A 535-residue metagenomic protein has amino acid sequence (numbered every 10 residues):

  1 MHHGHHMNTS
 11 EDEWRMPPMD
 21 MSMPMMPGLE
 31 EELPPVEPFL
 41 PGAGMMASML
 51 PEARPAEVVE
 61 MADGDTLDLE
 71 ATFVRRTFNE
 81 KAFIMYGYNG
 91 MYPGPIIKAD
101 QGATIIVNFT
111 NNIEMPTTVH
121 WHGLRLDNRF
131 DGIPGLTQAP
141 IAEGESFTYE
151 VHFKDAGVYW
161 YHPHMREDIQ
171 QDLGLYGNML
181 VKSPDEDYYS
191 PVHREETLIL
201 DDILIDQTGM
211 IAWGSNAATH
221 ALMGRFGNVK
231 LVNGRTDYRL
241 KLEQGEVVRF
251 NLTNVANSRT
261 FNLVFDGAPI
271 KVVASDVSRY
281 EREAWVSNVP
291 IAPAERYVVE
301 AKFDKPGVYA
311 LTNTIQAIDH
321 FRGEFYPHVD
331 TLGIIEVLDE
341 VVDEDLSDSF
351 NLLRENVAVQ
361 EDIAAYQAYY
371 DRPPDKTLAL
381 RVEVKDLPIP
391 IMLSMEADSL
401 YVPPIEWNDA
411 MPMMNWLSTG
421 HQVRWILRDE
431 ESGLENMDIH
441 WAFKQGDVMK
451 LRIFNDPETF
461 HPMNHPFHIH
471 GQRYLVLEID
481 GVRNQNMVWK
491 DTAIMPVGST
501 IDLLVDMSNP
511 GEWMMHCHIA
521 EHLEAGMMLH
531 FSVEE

Functional and structural regions predicted by a protein language model:
M1-D68, Q171-I205, E281-V448, R452-F460 (+2 more regions): Extended terminal and domain-junction accessory segments
L67-V181, R259-P290, Y309-P327, I391-V497 (+2 more regions): Histidine- and aromatic-enriched segments that form or immediately flank copper-ligand environments
N108, F250-N251, V299: Short catalytic-loop micro-motif centered on adjacent basic/acidic residues
S146, Y188-S190, G245-E246, R296 (+1 more regions): Trp-centered recognition loops
A156-G157, I169, D185-P191, E243-G245 (+2 more regions): Secondary-structure boundary elements
R166, W213-L222, P510-M515: Short, highly charged low-complexity linear segments
R194-E246, N251-N257, E383-P388, S394-A397 (+1 more regions): Acidic-aromatic/histidine active-site loop/patch
L242-E243, L263-V264, I291-A292, K302: Low-complexity, polar/charged sequence tracts that form flexible coils or short amphipathic helices and often embed
